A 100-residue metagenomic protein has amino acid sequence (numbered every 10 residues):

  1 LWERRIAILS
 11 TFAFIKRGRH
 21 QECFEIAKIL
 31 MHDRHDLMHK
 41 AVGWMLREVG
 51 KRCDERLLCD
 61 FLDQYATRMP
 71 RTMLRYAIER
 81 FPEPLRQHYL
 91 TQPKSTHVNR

Functional and structural regions predicted by a protein language model:
L1-R100: Alpha-helical scaffold domains
